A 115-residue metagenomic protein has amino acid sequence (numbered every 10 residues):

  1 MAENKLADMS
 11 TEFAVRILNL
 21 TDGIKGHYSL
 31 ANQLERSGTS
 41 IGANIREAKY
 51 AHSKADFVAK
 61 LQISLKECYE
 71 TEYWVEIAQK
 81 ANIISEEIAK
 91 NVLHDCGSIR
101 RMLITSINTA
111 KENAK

Functional and structural regions predicted by a protein language model:
M1-E47, A51-K115: Short, C-terminally biased terminal segments at protein or domain edges
